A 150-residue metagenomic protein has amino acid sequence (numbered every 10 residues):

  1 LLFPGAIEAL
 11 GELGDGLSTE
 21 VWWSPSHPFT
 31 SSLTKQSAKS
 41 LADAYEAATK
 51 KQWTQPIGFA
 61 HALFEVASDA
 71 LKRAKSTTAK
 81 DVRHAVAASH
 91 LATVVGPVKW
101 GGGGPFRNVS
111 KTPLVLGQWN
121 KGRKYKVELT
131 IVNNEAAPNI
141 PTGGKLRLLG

Functional and structural regions predicted by a protein language model:
L1-H61, K72, L129-L149: Extracellular/periplasmic periplasmic-binding protein-like sensory domains
A9-L13, T78, R107-S110: Extracellular/periplasmic catalytic domains that process cell-envelope and extracellular macromolecules
T54-A62, R83, V95-G103: Short catalytic/ligand-gating loop segments at beta-alpha or beta-beta junctions within enzyme catalytic domains
H61-E65, S110-K111: A structural signal for well-ordered alpha-helical segments within the folded catalytic domains of diverse enzymes
V66-A70: A general alpha-helix detector
K72-H84: Short, charged, surface-exposed loops that flank catalytic or proteolytic processing sites
S89-G150: Solvent-exposed, acidic/polar segments of extracytosolic/periplasmic ligand-binding ectodomains
